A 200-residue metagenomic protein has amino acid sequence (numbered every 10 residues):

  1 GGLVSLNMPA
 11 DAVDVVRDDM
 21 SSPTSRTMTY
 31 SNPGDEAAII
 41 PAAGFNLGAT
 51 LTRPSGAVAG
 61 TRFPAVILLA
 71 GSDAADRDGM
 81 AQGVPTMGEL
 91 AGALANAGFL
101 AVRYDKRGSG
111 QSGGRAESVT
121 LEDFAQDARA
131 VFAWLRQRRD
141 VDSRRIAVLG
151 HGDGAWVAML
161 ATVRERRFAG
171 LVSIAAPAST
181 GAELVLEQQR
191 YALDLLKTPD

Functional and structural regions predicted by a protein language model:
G1-G34: Acidic, serine/threonine-rich low-complexity disordered tracts
P23-T61: N-terminal cap/lid segment of alpha/beta-hydrolase-fold proteins
G60-G71: Short beta-strand element of the alpha/beta-hydrolase
E89-Q111: Conserved alpha/beta-hydrolase
S118-R139: Alpha/beta-hydrolase active-site loop
D140-G152: Alpha/beta-hydrolase fold nucleophile elbow
A155-R166: Short glycine-enriched nucleophile-adjacent loop and the immediately C-terminal alpha-helix near the catalytic center
V172-D200: Accessory cap/linker subdomain of secreted extracellular hydrolases
